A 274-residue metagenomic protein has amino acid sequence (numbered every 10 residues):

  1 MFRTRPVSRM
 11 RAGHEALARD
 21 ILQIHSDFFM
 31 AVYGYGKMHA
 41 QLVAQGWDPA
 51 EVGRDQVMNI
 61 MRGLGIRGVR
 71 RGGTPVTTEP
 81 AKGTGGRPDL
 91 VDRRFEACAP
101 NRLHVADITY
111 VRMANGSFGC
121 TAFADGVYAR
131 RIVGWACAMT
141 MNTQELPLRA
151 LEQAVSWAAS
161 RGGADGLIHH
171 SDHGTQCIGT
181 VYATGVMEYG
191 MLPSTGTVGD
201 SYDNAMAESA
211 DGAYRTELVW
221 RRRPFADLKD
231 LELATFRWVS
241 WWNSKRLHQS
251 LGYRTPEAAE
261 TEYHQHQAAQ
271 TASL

Functional and structural regions predicted by a protein language model:
M1-L274: Charged DNA-binding/catalytic regions of mobile-element recombinases
